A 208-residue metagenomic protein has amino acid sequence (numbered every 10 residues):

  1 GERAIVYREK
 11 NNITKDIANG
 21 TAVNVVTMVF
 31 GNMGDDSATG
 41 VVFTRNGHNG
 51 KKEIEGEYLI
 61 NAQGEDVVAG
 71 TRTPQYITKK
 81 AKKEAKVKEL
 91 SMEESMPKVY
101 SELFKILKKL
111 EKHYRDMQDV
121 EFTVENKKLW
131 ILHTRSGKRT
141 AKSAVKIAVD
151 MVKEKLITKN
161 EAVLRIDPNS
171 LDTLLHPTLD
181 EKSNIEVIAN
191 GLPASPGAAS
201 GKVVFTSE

Functional and structural regions predicted by a protein language model:
G1-N49, N61, T73-E102, I106 (+3 more regions): Extended, highly charged
A22, A38, M117-D119, S200: Conserved beta-strand residues within beta-sheet cores
A22-V23, K142-V145: Non-catalytic, well-ordered alpha-helical scaffold segments
V26-M28, R45-G47, E57-L59, T134-R135 (+2 more regions): Structured loops at beta-to-helix junctions and adjacent beta-edge loops in soluble globular domains
K52-H133, K146-P168, L174-T178: Conserved catalytic alpha/beta cores of large enzymes that bind or transform nucleotide phosphates and polynucleotides
G137-K142, T173: Short, charged/polar, Gly/Pro-enriched secondary-structure boundary elements
L156-E208: Protease-associated
